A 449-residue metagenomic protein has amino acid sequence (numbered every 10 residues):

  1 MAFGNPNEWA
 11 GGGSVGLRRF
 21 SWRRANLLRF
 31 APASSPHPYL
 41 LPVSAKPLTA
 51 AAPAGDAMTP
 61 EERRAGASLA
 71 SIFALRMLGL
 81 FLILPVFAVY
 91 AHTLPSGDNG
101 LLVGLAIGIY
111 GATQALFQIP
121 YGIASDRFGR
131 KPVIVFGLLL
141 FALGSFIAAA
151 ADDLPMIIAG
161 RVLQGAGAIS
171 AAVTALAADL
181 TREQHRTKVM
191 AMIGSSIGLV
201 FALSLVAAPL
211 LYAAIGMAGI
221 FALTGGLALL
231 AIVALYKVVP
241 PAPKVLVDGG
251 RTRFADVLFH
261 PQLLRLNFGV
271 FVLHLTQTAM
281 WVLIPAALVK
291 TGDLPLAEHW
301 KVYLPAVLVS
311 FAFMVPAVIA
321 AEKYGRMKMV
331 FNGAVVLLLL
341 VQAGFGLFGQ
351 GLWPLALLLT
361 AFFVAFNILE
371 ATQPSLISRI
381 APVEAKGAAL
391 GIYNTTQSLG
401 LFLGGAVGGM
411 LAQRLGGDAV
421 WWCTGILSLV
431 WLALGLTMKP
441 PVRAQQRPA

Functional and structural regions predicted by a protein language model:
A50-R63, V239-G269: Juxtamembrane intracellular "pre-TM" segments in multi-pass secondary transporters
P85-G100, V282-E298: Short amphipathic helix-loop junctions that connect adjacent transmembrane helices in Major Facilitator Superfamily/SLC
L116-D152: Conserved MFS/SLC helix-loop-helix module at the cytosolic interface between two early adjacent transmembrane helices
F117-G129, F313-R326, A412: Helix-to-loop junctions at the C-terminal end of transmembrane segments in multipass secondary transporters
R127-G137, E322-V335: Cytoplasmic membrane-interface "Motif A"-like loop-to-helix N-cap segments of 12-TM Major Facilitator Superfamily
G160-G198: Cytoplasmic helix-loop-helix junction between adjacent transmembrane helices in 12-TM secondary transporters
G225-K244, L434-K439: C-terminal membrane-cytosol helix-exit motif in multi-pass small-molecule transporters
K328-Q373: C-terminal transmembrane helical hairpin of 12-TM major facilitator-type secondary transporters
